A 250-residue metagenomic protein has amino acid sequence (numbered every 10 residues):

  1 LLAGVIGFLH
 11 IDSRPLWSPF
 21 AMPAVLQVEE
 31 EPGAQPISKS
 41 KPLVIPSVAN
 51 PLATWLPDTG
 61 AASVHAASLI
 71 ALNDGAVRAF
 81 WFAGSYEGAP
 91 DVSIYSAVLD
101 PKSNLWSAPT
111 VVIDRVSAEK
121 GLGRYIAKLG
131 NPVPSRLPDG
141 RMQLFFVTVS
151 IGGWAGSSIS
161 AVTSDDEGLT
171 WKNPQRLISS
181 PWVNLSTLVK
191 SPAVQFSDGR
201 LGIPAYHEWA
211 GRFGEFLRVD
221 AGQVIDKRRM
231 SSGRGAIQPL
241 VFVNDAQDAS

Functional and structural regions predicted by a protein language model:
L2-A62, A71-A127, R136-K190, V194-S250: Beta-rich carbohydrate-recognition and catalytic domains
S68: A carbohydrate-recognition surface predominantly in extracellular/luminal proteins
G130-P132: A conserved donor-nucleotide-binding helix/loop in the catalytic core of Leloir-type glycosyltransferases
